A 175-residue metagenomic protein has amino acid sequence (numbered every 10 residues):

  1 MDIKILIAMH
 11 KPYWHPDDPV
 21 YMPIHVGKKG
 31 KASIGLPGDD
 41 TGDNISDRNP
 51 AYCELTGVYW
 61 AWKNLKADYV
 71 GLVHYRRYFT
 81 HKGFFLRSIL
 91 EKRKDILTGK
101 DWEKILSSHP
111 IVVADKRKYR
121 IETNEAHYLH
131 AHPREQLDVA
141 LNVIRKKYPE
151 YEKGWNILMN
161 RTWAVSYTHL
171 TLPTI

Functional and structural regions predicted by a protein language model:
M1-L170: ER/Golgi luminal nucleotide-sugar-dependent glycosyltransferases, focusing on the catalytic module
T171-I175: A short, hydrophobic C-terminal helix/tail in secreted or cell-surface proteins
